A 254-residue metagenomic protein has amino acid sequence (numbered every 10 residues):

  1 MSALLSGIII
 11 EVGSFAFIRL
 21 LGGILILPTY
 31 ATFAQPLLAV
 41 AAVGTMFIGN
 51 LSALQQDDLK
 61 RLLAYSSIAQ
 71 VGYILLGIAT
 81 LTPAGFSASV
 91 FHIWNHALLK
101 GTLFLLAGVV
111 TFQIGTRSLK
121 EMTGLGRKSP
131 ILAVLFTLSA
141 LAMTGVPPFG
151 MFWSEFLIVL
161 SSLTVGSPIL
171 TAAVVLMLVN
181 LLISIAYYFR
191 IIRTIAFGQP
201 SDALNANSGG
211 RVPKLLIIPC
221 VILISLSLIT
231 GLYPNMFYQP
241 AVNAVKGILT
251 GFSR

Functional and structural regions predicted by a protein language model:
M1-F156, L160-Y187: Hydrophobic transmembrane alpha-helices and their helix-loop junctions in integral membrane proteins
S129-I131, L181, F189-R254: Cytoplasmic/organellar membrane-interface segments at the starts of transmembrane helices in multi-pass inner-membrane
